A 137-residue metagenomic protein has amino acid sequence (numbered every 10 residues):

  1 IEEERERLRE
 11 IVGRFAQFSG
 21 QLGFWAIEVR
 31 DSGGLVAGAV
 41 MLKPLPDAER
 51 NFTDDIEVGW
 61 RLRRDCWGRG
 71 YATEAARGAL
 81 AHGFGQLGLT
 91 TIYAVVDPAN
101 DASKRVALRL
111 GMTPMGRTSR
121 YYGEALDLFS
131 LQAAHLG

Functional and structural regions predicted by a protein language model:
I1-D65, G78-H82, Q86, V95 (+2 more regions): GNAT-family acyltransferases
G70: Phosphate/ribose-recognition catalytic cores of enzymes acting on nucleotide-derived substrates
T73, A99-M115: Conserved active-site alpha-helix within GNAT-family acetyltransferase domains
